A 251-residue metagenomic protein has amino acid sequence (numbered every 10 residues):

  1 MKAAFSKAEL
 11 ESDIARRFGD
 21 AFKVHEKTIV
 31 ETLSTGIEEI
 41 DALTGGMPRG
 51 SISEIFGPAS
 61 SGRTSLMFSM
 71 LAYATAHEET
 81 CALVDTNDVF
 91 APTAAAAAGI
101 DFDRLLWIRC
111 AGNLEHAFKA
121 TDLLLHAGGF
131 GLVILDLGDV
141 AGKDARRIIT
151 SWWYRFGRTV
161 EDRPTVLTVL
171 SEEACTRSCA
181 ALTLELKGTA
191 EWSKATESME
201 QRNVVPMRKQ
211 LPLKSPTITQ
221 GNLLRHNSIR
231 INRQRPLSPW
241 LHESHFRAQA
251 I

Functional and structural regions predicted by a protein language model:
M1-L83, A250-I251: Detector for small/aliphatic-rich hydrophobic stretches
T44, A97, G221-L223: Replace "in large, NTP-powered and nucleic-acid-processing enzymes" with "in large, NTP-powered factors and other
P58, S69, H77-R146: Conserved inter-motif catalytic segment of the P-loop NTP-binding fold
M70, R155-F156: Aromatic/hydrophobic pocket-lining residues that form π-stacking "cages" and hydrophobic walls in ligand
Y73, A94, T159: Hydrophobic/aromatic ligand-binding patch that stacks against planar heteroaromatic rings of cofactors or nucleotides
A145-W153: Substrate-gripping "pore-loop 1 plus following alpha2 helix"
T150, G157-I251: Phosphate-binding/switch region of NTP-binding enzymes
